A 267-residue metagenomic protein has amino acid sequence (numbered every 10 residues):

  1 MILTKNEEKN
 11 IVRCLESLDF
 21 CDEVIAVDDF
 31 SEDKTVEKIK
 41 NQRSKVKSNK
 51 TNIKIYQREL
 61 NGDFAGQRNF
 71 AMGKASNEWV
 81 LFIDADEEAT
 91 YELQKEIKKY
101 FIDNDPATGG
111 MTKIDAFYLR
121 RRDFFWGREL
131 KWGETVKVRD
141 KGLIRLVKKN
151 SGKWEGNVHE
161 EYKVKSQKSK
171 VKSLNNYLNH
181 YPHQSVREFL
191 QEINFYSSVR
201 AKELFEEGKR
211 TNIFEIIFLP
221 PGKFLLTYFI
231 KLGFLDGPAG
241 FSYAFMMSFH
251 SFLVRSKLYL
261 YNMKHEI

Functional and structural regions predicted by a protein language model:
M1-I2, I25: Short hydrophobic beta-strand elements that form part of the catalytic alpha/beta core underpinning NDP-sugar/donor
I2-F20: Short, well-formed alpha-helical segments that are part of the catalytic scaffolds of diverse glycosyltransferases
K9-V12, D33-K40, E92-L93: Acidic helix N-cap motif at the loop->helix transition within catalytic regions of sugar-transfer enzymes
L15-A26, K34, K50-K54: Short loop->beta transition adjacent to catalytic acidic/histidine clusters or analogous donor-positioning motifs
S17, D28-K38, L60, D84-E87: A conserved acidic beta->alpha catalytic loop
V36-K40, S48-K74: Conserved donor nucleotide-binding strand/loop of the catalytic core
N41-N52, A107-M111, S166-K168: A cross-taxon signal for low-complexity, glycine/charged-rich
A65-G73, E78-W79, I83, T90-N104 (+1 more regions): Catalytic-site signature of metal-activated, phosphate-bearing donor transferases, centered on the GT-A/GT-A-like
